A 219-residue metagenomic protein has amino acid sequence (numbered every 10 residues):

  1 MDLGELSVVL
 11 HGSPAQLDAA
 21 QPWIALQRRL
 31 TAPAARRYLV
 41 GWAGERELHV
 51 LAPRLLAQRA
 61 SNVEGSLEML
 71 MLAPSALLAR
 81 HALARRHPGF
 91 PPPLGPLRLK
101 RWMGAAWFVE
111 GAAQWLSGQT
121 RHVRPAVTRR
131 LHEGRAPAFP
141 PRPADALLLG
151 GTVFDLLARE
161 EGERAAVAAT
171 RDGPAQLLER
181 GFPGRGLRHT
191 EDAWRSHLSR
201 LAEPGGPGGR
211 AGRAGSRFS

Functional and structural regions predicted by a protein language model:
M1-A52: Auxiliary, metal-adjacent structural segments of Zn-dependent hydrolase domains
M1-H11, A84-R85, G89-G95, A126-R129 (+1 more regions): Surface-exposed patches in mature extracellular/periplasmic domains of secreted proteins
A15-Q21, H122-P125, A175-R180: Secretory-pathway/luminal and periplasmic proteins that interact with or process carbohydrate-rich
A25-L26, G65-E68, R130: Short intrinsically disordered coil segments
P33-V123: Zinc-dependent metallopeptidase catalytic helix centered on the HExxH motif and its immediate flanking segment
S66, L70, P74, L78 (+7 more regions): Stable alpha-helical elements in mature extracytoplasmic
V127, H132-A138: A short, charged helix-loop
A136-S219: Pan-zinc metallopeptidase signature
